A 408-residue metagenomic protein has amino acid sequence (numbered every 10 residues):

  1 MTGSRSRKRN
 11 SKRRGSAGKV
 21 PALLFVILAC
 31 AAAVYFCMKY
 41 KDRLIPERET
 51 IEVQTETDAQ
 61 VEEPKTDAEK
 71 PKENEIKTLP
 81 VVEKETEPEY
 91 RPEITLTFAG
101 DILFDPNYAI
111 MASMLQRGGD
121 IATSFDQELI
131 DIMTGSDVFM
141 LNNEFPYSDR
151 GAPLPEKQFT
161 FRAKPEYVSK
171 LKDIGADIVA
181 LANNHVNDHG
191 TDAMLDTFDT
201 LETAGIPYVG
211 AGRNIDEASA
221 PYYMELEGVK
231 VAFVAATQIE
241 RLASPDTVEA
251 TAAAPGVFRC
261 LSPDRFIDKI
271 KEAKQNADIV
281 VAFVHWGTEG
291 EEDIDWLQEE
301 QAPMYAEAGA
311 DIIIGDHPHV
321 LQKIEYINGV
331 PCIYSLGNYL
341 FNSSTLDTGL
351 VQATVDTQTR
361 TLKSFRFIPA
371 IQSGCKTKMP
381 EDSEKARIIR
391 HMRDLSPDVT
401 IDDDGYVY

Functional and structural regions predicted by a protein language model:
M1-G15: N-terminal, positively charged topogenic segments adjacent to a membrane insertion site
T2-R5, K19-E47, I51-V53, D58 (+1 more regions): Acidic, metal/ion-coordinating pockets
